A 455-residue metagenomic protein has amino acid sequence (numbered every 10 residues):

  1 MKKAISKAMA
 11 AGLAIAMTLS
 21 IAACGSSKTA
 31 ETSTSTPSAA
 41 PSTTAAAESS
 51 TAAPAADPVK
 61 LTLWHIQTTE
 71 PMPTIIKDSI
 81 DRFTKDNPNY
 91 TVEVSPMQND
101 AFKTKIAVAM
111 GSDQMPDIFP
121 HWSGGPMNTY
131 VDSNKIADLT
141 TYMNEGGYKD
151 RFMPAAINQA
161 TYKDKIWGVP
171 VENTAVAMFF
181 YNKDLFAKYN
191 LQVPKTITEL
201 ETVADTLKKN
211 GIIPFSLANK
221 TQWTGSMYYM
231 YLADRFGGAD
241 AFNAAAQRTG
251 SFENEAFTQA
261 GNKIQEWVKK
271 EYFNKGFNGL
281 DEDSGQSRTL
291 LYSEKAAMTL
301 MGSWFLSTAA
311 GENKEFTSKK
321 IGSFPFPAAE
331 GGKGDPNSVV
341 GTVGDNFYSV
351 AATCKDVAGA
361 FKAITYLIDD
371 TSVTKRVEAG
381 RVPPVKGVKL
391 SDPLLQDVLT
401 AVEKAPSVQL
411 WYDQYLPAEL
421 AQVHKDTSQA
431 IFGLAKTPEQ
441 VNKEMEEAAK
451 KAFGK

Functional and structural regions predicted by a protein language model:
M1-T62, K85, V388-K389, K443 (+1 more regions): Short, low-complexity disordered leader/linker segments with a strong preference for bacterial N-terminal type II
E48, A53, W122-A177, E201 (+4 more regions): Hinge/lid segment of periplasmic solute-binding proteins
D81, K85-D86, K270-F273, N313-A379: Extracytoplasmic/periplasmic substrate-recognition and gating elements
R82-T161, D184, K188-K195, T289-L290 (+4 more regions): Extracytoplasmic "Venus flytrap"/periplasmic binding protein-like
T91, A187, T371-K375, K386-G387 (+1 more regions): Conserved C-terminal helix/tail region of periplasmic/extracytoplasmic solute-binding proteins
P116-D117, K149-D184, I213-S216, D335-V340 (+1 more regions): A structural signal for short loop-to-beta-strand junctions that line the ligand-binding cleft of periplasmic/secreted
K165-V171, A177, E201-E253: Extracytoplasmic/periplasmic solute-binding protein
T206, Q247-F277: Glycine-centered hinge/linker elements that transmit conformational signals in sensory and ligand-binding systems
